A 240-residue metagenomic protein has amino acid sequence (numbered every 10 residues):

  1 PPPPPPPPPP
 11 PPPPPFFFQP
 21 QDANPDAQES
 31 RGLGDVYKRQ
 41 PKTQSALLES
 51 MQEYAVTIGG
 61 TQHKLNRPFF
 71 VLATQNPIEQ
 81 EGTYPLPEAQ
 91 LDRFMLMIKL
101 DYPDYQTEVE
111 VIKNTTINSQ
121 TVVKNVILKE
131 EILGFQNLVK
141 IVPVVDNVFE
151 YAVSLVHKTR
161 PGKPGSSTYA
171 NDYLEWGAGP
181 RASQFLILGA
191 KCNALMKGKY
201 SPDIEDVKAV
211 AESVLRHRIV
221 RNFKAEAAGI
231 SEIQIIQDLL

Functional and structural regions predicted by a protein language model:
P1-F16: Long, low-complexity Q/N-rich tracts
P20-Y37: Short, small-residue-biased leader/transition segments that mark boundaries at the very start of proteins
K38, L48: Catalytic acidic motif of RecA-like/P-loop NTPases
P41-K42: Conserved D-loop-proximal element of ABC-family nucleotide-binding domains
L47, F94, A152, A190 (+1 more regions): Residue-level signature of catalytic and energy-coupling elements of molecular machines, predominantly ATP/GTP-dependent
M51-V126, L133-V139, K191-N193: Canonical AAA+ ATPase core
L100-Y169, K199-Y200, I204, A225: Conserved C-terminal "switch" segment of AAA+ ATPases
K163-L240: C-terminal engagement/docking regions of AAA+ P-loop ATPases
